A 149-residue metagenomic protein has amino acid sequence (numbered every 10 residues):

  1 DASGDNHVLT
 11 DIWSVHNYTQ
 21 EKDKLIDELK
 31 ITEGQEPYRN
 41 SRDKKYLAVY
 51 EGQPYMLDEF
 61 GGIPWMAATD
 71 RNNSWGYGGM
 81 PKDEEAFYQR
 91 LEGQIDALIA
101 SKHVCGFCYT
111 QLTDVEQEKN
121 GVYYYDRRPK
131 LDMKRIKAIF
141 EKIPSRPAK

Functional and structural regions predicted by a protein language model:
D1-R127, R135: Substrate-binding/catalytic cleft of secreted carbohydrate-active enzymes, primarily glycoside hydrolases
G121-K149: Catalytic cores of secreted or luminal carbohydrate-active enzymes
